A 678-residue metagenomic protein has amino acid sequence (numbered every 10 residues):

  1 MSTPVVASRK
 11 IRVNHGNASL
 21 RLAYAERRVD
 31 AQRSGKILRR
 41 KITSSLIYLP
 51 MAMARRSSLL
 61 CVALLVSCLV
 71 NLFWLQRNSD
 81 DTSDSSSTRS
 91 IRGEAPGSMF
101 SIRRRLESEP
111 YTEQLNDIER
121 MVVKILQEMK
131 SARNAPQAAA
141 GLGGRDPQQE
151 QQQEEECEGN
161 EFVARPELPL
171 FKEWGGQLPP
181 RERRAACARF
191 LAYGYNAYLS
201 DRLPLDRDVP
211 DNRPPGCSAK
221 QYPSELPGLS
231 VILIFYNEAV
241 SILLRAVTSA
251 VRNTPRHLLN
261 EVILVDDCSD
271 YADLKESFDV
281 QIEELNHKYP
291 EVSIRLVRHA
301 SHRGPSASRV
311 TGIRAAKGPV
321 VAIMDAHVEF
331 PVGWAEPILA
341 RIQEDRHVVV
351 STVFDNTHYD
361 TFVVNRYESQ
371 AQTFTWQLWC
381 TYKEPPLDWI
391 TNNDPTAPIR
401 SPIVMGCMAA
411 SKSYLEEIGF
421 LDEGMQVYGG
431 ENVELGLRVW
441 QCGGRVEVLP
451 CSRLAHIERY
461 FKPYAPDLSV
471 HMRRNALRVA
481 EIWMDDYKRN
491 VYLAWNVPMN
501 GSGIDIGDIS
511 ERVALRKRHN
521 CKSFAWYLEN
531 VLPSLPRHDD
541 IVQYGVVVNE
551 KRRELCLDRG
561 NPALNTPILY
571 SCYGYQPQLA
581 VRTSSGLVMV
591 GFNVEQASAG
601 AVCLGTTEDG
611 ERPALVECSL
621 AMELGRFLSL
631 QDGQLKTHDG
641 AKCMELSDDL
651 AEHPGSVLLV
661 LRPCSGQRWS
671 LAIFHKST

Functional and structural regions predicted by a protein language model:
T3, R21-Y24, L38-V122, L126-M129: N-terminal signal-anchor transmembrane helix specifying type II single-pass membrane topology of secretory-pathway
G93, R105, L115-E128, A135-Q149 (+1 more regions): N-proximal low-complexity "stem/linker" segments adjacent to membrane-targeting elements
V251-R298: Acidic donor-binding segment of Leloir-type glycosyltransferases
H299-A316: Glycine-rich, basic loop-to-helix element that forms the pyrophosphate-binding segment of sugar-nucleotide handling
S306, T381-A409, S413: A recurrent flexible, glycine/aromatic-enriched loop bordering the glycosyltransferase active site that acts as
V321: Short aromatic/hydrophobic "clamp" motif used to bind/position activated sugar donors
E329, G333-T381, R445: Conserved donor NDP-sugar-binding/catalytic core segment of glycosyltransferases
S534-T678: Lectin-like carbohydrate-binding module/patch detector with strong preference for beta-trefoil
